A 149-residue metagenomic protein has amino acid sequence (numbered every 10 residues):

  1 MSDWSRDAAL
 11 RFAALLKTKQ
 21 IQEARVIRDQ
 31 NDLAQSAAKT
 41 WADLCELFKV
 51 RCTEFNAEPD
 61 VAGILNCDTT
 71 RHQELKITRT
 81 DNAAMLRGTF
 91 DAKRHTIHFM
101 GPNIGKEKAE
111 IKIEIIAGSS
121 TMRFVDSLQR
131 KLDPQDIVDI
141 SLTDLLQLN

Functional and structural regions predicted by a protein language model:
M1-A24: Eukaryotic low-complexity, non-globular regulatory regions
D3-W4, W41, R123-F124: Tryptophan-centered motif/residue detector
L15, R51, L145: Residues that form generic nucleotide/phosphate-binding pockets
T18-N66: Contiguous, amphipathic alpha-helical segments that mediate oligomerization or scaffolding in large protein assemblies
E58-N66, T70-N82: Soluble, non-transmembrane alpha-helical interaction regions
Q73-N149: Intrinsic disorder/low-complexity polar-acidic segments
